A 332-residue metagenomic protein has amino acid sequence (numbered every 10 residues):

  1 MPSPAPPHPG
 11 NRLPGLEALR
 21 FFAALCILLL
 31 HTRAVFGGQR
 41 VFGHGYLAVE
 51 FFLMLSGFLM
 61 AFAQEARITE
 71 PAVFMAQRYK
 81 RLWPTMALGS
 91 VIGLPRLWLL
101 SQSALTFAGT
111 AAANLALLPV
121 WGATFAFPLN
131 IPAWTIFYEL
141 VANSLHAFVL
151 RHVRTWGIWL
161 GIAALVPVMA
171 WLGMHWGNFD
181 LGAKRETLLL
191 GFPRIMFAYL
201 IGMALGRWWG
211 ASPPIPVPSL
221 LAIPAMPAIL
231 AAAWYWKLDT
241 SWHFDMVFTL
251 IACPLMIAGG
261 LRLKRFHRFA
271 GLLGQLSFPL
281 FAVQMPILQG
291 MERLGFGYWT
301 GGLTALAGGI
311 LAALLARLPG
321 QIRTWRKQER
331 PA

Functional and structural regions predicted by a protein language model:
M1-A183, I195, L276-P279, L294-A332: Membrane-cytosol interface segments of multi-pass membrane proteins, especially ER/Golgi lipid-handling enzymes
I27, V141-A147, L165, I201 (+2 more regions): Hydrophobic, membrane-inserted alpha-helices
I68-F74, S101-S103, F148-I158, R207-P218 (+3 more regions): Membrane-interface helix-boundary motifs at transmembrane edges
K80-R81, A198, L220-P224, L250: Hydrophobic alpha-helical transmembrane segments of integral membrane proteins, especially lipid-exposed positions
E186-G191: A short acidic, glycine-rich active-site loop that binds or catalyzes chemistry on phosphate/adenosine moieties
Y199, M203, I229-R323: Alpha-helical transmembrane segments of multi-pass integral membrane proteins
P216, L255, E329-R330: Nucleotide-activated donor-binding/catalytic signature segment of Leloir-type glycosyltransferases, i.e., the conserved
P216-L230, L306: Signature aromatic-anchored transmembrane alpha helix within multi-pass, membrane-resident enzymes that catalyze glycan
